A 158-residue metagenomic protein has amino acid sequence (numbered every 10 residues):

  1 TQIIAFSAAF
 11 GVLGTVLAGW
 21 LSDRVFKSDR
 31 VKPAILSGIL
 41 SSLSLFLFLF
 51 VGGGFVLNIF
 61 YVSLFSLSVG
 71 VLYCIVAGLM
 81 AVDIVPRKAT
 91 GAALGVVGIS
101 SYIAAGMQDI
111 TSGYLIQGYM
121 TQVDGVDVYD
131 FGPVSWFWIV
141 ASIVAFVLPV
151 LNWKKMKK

Functional and structural regions predicted by a protein language model:
T1-F10, A92, V96, G132-P133: Loop-to-transmembrane helix entry
Q2-R24: Transmembrane alpha-helices of Major Facilitator/SLC transporters
D23-G38: Cytoplasmic membrane-interface "Motif A"-like loop-to-helix N-cap segments of 12-TM Major Facilitator Superfamily
D29-K32, G113-S142: A membrane-interface helix-boundary motif in multi-pass transporters
I39-G53: C-terminal ends and interior cores of transmembrane alpha-helices in multi-pass membrane transporters/permeases
F48-F50, W136-K158: Multi-pass alpha-helical transporter architecture, strongest for 12-TM Major Facilitator/SLC carriers used
V71-P86: Intracellular juxtamembrane helix-capping segments at the cytosolic ends of symmetry-related transmembrane helices
R87-T121: A late C-terminal transmembrane helix in Major Facilitator Superfamily
